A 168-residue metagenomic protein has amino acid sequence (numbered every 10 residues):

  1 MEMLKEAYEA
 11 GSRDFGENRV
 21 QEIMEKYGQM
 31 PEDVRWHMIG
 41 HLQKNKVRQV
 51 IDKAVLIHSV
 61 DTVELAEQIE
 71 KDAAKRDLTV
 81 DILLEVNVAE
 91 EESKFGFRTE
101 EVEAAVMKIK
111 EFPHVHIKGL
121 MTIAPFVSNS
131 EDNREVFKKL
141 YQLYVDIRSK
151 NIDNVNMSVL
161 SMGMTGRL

Functional and structural regions predicted by a protein language model:
M1-L168: Conserved alpha/beta-domain cores
